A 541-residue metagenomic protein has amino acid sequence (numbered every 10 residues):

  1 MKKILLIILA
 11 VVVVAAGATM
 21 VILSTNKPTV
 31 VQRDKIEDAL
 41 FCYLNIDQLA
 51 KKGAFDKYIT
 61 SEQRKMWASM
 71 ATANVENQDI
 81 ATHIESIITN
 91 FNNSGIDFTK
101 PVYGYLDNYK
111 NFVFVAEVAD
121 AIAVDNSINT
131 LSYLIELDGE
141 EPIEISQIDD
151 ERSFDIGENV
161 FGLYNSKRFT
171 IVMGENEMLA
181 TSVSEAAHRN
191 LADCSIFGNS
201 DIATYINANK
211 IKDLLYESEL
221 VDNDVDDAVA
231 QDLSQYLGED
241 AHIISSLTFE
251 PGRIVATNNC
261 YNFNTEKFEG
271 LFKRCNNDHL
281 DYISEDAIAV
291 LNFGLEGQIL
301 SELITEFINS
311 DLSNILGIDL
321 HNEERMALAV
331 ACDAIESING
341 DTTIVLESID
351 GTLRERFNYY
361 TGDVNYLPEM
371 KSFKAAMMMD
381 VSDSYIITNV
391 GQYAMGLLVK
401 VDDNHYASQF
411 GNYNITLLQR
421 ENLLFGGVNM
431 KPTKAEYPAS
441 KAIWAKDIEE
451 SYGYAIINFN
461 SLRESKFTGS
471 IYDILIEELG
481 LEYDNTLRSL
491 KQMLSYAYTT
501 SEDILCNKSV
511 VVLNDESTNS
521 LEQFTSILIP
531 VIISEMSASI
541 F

Functional and structural regions predicted by a protein language model:
M1-I4: Positively charged n-region of N-terminal signal peptides that target proteins for export
L6, A15-R152, I196-G238, I254-N365 (+1 more regions): Structural boundary/hinge residues at secondary-structure and domain interfaces
C42, E85-S200, E336-A455: Single conserved position on a long alpha-helix in the C-terminal lobe of the eukaryotic protein kinase
N74-V75, G174-T181, D227-I244, G317-M326 (+2 more regions): Extended, charge-rich low-complexity interaction segments
G104, V160-N165, Q231-G252, T342-L346 (+3 more regions): Broad, structure-driven detector of short, well-ordered beta-strand segments within folded domains
R168-I171, I243-F263, S372-D380, L424-G427 (+1 more regions): Short, hydrophobic/proline-enriched secondary-structure or compact coil segments at domain edges
K431-F541: Long, C-terminal catalytic modules of enzymes
